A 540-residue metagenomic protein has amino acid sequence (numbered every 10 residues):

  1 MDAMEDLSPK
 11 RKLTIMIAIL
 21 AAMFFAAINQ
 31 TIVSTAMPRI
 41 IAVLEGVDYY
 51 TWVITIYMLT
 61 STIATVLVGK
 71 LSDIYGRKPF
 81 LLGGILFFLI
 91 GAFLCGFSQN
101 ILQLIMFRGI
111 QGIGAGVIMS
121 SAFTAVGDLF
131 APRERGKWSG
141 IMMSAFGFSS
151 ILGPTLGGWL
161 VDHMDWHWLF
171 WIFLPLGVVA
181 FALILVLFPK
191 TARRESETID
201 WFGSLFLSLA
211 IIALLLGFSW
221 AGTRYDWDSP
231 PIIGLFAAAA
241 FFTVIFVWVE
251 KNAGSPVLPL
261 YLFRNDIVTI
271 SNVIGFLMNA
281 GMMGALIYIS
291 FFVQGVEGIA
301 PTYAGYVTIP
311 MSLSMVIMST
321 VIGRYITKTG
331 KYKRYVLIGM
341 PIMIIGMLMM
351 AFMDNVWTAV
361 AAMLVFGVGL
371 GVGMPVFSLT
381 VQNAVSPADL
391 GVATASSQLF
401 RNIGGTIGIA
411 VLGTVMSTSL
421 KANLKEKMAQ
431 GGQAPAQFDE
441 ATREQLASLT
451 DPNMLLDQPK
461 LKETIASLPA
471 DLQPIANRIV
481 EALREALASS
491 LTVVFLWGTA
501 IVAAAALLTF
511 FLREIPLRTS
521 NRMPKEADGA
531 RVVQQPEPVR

Functional and structural regions predicted by a protein language model:
M1-I15, I19, I245, E444-R540: Transmembrane-helix exit segments and adjacent C-terminal regions of multi-pass membrane proteins
K12-T65, Q103, A145, D165 (+5 more regions): Transmembrane core module of solute transporters
M23, I85, L89-A92, F107-R108 (+6 more regions): A generic transmembrane-helix signature of 12-TM secondary carrier transporters
T35, T65-G203, L207, L216 (+1 more regions): Helix-loop-helix hairpins in multi-pass membrane proteins, especially solute transporters
I40-I41, L71-S72, L156-M164, F218 (+4 more regions): Interfacial helix-cap and linker-helix signal at transmembrane-aqueous boundaries of multi-pass secondary transporters
S139, L152, A359-S448, F495 (+1 more regions): Small-residue-rich alpha-helical segments with characteristic i,i+4
F170-L185, L207-A210, L235-F242, G431 (+1 more regions): Symmetry-related core transmembrane helices of the 12-TM Major Facilitator Superfamily/SLC fold
A182-W201, W248-V257, A422, F510-N521: Helix-loop junctions on the cytosolic side of multi-pass membrane transporters, especially the intracellular loop
